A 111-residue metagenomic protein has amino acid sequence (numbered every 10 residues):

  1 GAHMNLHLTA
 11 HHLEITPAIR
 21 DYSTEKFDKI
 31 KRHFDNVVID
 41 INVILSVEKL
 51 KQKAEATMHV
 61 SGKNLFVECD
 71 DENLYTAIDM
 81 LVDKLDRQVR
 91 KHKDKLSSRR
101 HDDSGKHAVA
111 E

Functional and structural regions predicted by a protein language model:
G1-E111: N-terminal, polar/charged subdomain of small-to-medium soluble alpha/beta proteins
